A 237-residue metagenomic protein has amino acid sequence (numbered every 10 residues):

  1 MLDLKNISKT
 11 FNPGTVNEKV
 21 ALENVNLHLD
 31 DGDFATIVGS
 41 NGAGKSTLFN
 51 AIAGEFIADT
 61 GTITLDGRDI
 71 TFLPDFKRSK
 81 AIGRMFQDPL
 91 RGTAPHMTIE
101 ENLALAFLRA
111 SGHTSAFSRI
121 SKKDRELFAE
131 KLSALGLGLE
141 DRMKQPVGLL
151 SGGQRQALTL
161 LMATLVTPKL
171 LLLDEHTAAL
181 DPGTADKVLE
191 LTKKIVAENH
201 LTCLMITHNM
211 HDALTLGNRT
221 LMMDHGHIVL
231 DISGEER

Functional and structural regions predicted by a protein language model:
M1, T10-N24, P74: A short, flexible loop at the N-terminus of ABC-type nucleotide-binding domains that lies
T15, D69-G83, D88-R91, T114 (+2 more regions): ABC ATPase NBD coupling module
V38-S40: The feature captures the beta-strand-to-loop junction immediately N-terminal to the Walker
A53: Helix-to-loop junction immediately C-terminal to a conserved catalytic motif
G61-D69, L230: Conserved ABC transporter NBD signature motif
A163-T164: ABC ATPase C-loop
T207-H208: H-loop/switch region of ABC-family ATPase nucleotide-binding domains
H227-R237: Conserved beta-strand-loop-alpha-helix hinge in the C-terminal portion of ABC ATPase nucleotide-binding domains
